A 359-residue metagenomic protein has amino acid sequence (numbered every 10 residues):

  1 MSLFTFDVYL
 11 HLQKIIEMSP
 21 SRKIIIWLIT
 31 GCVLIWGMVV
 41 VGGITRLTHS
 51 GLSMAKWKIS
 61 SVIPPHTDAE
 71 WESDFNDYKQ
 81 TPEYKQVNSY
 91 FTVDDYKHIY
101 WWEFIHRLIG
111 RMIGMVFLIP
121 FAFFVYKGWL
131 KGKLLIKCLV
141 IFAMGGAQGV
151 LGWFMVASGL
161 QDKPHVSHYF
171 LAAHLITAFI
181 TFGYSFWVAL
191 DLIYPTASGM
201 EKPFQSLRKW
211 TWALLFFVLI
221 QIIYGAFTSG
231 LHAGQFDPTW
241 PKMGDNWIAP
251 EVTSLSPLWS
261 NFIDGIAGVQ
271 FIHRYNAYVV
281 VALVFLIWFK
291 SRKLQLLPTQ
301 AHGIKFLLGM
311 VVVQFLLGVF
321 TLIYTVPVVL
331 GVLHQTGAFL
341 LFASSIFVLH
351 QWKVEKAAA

Functional and structural regions predicted by a protein language model:
W27-K58, F217-T228: N-terminal signal-anchor transmembrane alpha helix
T30-V41, I136-V156, A213-Q221, H302-F320: Small-polar-interrupted transmembrane alpha-helices in polytopic inner-membrane proteins
T45-M54, V150-L171, S229-P238, F315-F339: Interfacial helix-loop-helix junctions of multi-pass membrane proteins
L52-Y96: Low-complexity, proline/glycine-enriched hydrophobic segments characteristic of transmembrane helices
D77-M115, N261-V280: Individual transmembrane alpha-helix segments
I113-L118, I176-L192, V279-L286, F339-Q351: Hydrophobic cores of alpha-helical transmembrane segments in multi-pass inner/ER membrane proteins, independent
V125-V140, W288-L307: Membrane-interface helix-loop-helix junctions at transmembrane boundaries of multi-pass membrane enzymes, predominantly
I223-V279, F285, F289: Membrane-interfacial catalytic/cofactor-binding modules of polytopic membrane enzymes
